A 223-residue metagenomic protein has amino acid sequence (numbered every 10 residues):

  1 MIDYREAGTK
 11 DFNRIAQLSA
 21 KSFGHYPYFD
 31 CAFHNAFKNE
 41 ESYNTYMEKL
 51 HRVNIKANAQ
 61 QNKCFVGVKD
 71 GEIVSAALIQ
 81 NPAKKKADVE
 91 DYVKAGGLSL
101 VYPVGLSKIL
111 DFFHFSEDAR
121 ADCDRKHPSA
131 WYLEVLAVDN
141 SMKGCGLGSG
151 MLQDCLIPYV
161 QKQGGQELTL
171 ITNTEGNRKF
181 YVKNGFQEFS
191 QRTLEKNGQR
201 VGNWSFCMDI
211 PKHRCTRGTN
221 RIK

Functional and structural regions predicted by a protein language model:
D3-A20, G24-D30: A short beta-loop-alpha structural element at the N-terminal edge of CoA-dependent acyl/N-acetyltransferase catalytic
T45-V66, Y132: A short helix-loop-beta-strand connector motif used in the catalytic cores of GNAT acetyltransferases and, in some
Q61-A77: Conserved beta-hairpin
L78-V135, E195-Q199: Conserved acyl-donor/pantetheine-binding loop and adjacent beta-alpha core of acyl/acetyltransferases and related
A130-W131, Y159-N173: Conserved GNAT acetyl-CoA-binding A-motif
V138, G144-P158: Conserved acetyl-CoA-binding loop-helix of GNAT-fold acetyltransferases
T169, Q187-S205: Conserved catalytic-core motifs of GNAT/GCN5-like acyltransferases
T174-Q191: Conserved active-site alpha-helix within GNAT-family acetyltransferase domains
